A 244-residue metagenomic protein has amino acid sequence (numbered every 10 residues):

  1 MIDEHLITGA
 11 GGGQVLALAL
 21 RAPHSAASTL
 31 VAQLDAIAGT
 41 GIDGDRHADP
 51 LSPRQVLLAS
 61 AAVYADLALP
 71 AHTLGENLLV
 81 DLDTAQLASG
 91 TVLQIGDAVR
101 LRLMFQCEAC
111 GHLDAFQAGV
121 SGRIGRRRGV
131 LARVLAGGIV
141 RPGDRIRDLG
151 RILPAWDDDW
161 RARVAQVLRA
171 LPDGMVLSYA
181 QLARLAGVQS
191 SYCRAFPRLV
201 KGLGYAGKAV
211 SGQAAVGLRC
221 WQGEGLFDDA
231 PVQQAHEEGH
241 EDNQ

Functional and structural regions predicted by a protein language model:
M1-H112: Electropositive, beta-rich accessory/interaction domains or terminal extensions that provide binding surfaces
T73-L82, G122-A136: Short, structured beta-strand/loop micro-motifs enriched in basic residues and often containing a Trp
G90, A98, G137-L149: Loop/turn positions that initiate beta-strands
R102-F105, A109-D114, G150-A162: Short, Lys/Arg- and Gly-enriched loop/turn segments at beta-strand edges
Q106-R128, A132: Glycine-rich, small/acidic residue-mixed loop/short-helix segments
D159-Q244: Nucleic acid-binding interface residues in structured DNA/RNA-binding domains, emphasizing the DNA-engaging scaffolds
